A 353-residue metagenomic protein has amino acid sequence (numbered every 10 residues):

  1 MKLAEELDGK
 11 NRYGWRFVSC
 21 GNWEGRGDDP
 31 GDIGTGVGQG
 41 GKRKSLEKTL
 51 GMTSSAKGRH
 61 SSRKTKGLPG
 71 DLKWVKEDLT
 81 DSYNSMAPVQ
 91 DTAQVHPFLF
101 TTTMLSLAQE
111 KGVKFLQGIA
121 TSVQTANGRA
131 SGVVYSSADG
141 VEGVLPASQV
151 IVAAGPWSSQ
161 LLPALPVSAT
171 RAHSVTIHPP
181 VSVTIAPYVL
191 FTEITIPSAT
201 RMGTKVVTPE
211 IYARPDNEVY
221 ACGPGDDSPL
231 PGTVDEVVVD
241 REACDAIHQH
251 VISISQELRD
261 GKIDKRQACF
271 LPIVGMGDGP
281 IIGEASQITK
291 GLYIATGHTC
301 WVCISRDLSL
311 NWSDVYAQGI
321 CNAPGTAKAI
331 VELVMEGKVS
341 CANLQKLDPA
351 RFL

Functional and structural regions predicted by a protein language model:
L3-E6, L107, W157-Q160, A329 (+1 more regions): Active-site catalytic microenvironments for nucleophilic, acid-base chemistry
L3-Q117, S122-G128: Flavin (FAD/FMN) cofactor-binding and adjacent substrate-gating region of FAD-dependent oxidoreductase domains
N11-R16, V144-G291: Active-site substrate-recognition segment that forms the wall of the catalytic cavity or substrate channel
G21, L116, I151, Y293 (+1 more regions): Hydrophobic/aromatic beta-strand patches that form the interior of the parallel beta-sheet core in alpha/beta enzyme
D91-V183: Predominantly flavin-linked oxidoreductase catalytic cores and closely associated redox partners
A130-S131, E218-V219, L292-Y293, L310: Hydrophobic residues embedded in beta-strands of well-ordered beta-sheets
V134-S136, C222, W312: Beta-strand residues in well-ordered beta-sheet regions across diverse protein folds
S253-L353: C-terminal catalytic lobe of FAD-dependent flavoproteins
